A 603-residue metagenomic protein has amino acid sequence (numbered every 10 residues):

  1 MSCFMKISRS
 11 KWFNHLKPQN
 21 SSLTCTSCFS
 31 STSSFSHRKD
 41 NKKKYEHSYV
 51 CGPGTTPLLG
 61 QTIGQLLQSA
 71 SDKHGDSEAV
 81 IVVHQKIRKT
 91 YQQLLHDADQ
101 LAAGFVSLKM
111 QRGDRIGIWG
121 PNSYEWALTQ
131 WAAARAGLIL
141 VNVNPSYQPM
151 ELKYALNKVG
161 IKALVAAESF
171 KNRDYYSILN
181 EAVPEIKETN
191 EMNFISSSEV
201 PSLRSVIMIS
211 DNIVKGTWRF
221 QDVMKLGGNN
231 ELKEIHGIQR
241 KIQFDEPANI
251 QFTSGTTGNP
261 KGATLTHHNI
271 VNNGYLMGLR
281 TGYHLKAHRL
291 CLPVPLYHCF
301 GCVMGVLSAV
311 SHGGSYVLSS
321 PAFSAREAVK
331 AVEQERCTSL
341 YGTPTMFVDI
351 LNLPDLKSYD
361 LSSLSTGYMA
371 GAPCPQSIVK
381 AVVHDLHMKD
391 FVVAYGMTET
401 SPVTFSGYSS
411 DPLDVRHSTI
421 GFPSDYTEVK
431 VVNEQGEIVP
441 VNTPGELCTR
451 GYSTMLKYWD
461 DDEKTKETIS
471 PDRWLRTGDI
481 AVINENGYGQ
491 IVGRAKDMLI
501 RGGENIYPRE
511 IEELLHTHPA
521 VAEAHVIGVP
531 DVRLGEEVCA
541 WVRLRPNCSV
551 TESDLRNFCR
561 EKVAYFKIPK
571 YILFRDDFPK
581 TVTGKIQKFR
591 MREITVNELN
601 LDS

Functional and structural regions predicted by a protein language model:
S2-S31, F35, A136-D222, P546-C548: Structural core segment of the AMP-binding/adenylate-forming
R38-S48, L66-T90, D211-V214: AMP-dependent adenylate-forming
T55, L59, G64, Q68 (+5 more regions): Conserved AMP-binding/adenylate-forming core of the ANL superfamily
L108-M110, G227-E246, I250-L292, M304 (+1 more regions): Conserved adenylate-forming
Y147-L156, L164-A166, L340, G451-E467 (+5 more regions): AMP-binding/adenylate-forming catalytic core of the ANL superfamily
G160-A163, P184-I207, R289-C291, T338-G342 (+1 more regions): Conserved helix-loop-beta element of the AMP-binding
M224-K225, G314, C337-G342, L351-V415 (+1 more regions): Gly/Ser/Thr-rich phosphate-binding loop
V271-R289, C299-S339, D349, L353-D355: Conserved AMP-binding/adenylation subdomain of ANL enzymes
